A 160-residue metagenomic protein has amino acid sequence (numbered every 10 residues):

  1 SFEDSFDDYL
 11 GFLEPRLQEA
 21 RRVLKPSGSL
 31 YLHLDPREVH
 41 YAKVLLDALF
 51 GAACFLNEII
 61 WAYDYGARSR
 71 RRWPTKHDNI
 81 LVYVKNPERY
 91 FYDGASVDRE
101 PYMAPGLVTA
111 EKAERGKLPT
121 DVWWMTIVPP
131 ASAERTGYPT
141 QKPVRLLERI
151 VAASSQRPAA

Functional and structural regions predicted by a protein language model:
S1-A160: Core catalytic lobe of class I
